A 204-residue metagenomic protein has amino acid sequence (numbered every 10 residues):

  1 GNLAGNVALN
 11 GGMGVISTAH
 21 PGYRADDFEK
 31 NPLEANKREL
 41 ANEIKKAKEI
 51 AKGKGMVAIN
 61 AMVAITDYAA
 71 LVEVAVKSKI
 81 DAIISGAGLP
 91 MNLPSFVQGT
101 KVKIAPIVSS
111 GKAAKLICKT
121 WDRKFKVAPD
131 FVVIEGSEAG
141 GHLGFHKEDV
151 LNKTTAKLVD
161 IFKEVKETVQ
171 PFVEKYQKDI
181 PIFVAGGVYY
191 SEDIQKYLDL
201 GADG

Functional and structural regions predicted by a protein language model:
G1-Y176: Active-site entrance/lid segments in N-terminal catalytic domains of soluble metabolic enzymes
D130, K178-I180, D203: Structural beta-strand/beta-sheet cores of well-ordered domains, especially the beta-sheet scaffolds that support
A139, V188-S191: Short, catalytically relevant binding-site loops at active-site mouths
K163, E192-Q195: Internal, well-ordered alpha-helical scaffold/interface segments that support domain packing or protein-protein contacts
P181-Y189: Glycine-rich beta-strand-to-loop/alpha-helix junction loops that act as flexible
Q195-G204: A compact, surface-exposed functional segment
